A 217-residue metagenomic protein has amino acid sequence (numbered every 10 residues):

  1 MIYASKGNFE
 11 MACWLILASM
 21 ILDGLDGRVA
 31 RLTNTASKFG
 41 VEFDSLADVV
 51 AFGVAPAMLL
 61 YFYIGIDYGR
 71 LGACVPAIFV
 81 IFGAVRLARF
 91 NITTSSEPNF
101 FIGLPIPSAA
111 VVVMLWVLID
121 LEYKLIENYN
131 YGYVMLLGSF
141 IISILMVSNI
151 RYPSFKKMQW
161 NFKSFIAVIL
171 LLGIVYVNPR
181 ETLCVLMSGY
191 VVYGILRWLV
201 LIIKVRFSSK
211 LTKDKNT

Functional and structural regions predicted by a protein language model:
M1-E42, A73-V80, G138: Membrane-embedded alpha-helical segments that form the functional core of polytopic membrane enzymes, especially those
M1-W14, V54-C74, L115-V134, V177-E181: Helix-coil boundary and interhelical linker segments in multi-pass alpha-helical membrane proteins
C13, L17-M20, F52, P76-F79 (+3 more regions): Residues within membrane-spanning alpha-helices of integral membrane proteins, especially the hydrophobic core/packing
M20-D23, V41, S45, V80-G83 (+3 more regions): Hydrophobic transmembrane-helix microenvironments that flank and shape a buried ionizable site
L25-L32, A84-I92, L196-S208: Juxtamembrane membrane-interface segments at transmembrane alpha-helix termini
L32-L87, W116-L118: Multi-pass membrane catalytic core of lipid/isoprenoid biosynthesis enzymes
P98-T217: C-terminal membrane-associated helical module and adjoining short loops/tails
